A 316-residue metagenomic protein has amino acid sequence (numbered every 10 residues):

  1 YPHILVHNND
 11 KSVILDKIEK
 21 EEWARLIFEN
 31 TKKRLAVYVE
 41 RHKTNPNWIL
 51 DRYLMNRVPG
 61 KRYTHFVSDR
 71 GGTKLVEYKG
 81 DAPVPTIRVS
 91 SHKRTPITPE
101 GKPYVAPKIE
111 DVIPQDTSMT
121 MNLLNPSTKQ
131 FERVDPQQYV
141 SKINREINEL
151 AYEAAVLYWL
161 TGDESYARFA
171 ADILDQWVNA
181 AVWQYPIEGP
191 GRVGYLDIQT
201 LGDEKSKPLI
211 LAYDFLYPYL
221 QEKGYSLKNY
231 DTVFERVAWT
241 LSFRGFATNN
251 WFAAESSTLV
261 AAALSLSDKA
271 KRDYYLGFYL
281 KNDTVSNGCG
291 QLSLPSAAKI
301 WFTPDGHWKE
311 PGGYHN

Functional and structural regions predicted by a protein language model:
Y1-L264, L276-T284: Extracellular glycan-targeting catalytic surfaces
A261-N316: A compositional/structural signature marking long, glycine- and acidic/polar-rich segments with frequent tryptophans
